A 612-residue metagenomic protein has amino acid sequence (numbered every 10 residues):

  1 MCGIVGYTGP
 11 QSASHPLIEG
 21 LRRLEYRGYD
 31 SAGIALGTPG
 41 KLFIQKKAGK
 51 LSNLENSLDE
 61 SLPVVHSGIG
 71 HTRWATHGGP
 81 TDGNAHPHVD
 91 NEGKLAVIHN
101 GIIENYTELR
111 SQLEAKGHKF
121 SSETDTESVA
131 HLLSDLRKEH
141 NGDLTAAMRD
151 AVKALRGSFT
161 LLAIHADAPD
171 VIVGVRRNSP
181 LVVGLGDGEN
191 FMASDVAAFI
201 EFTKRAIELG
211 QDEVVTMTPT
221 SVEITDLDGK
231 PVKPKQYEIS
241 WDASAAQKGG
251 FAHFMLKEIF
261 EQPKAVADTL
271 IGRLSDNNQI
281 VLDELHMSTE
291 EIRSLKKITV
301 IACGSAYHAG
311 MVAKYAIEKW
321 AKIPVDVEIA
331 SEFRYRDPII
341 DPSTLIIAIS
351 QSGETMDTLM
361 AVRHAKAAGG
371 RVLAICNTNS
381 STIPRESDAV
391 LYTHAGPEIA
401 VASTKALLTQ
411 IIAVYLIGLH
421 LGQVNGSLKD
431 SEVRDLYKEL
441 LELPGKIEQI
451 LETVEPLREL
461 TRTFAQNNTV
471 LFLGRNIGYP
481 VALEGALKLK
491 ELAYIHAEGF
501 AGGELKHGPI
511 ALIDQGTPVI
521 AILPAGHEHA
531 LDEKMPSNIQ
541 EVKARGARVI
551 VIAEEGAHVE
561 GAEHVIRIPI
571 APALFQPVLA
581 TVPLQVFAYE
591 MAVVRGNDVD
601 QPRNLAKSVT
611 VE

Functional and structural regions predicted by a protein language model:
M1-H253, E261-K296, Y335, E448-L451 (+2 more regions): Conserved short alpha-helical segments that host acidic/polar catalytic motifs at enzyme active sites
I44, D167-A168, R177-L181, D187-G188 (+3 more regions): A SIS-like phosphosugar-recognition module
